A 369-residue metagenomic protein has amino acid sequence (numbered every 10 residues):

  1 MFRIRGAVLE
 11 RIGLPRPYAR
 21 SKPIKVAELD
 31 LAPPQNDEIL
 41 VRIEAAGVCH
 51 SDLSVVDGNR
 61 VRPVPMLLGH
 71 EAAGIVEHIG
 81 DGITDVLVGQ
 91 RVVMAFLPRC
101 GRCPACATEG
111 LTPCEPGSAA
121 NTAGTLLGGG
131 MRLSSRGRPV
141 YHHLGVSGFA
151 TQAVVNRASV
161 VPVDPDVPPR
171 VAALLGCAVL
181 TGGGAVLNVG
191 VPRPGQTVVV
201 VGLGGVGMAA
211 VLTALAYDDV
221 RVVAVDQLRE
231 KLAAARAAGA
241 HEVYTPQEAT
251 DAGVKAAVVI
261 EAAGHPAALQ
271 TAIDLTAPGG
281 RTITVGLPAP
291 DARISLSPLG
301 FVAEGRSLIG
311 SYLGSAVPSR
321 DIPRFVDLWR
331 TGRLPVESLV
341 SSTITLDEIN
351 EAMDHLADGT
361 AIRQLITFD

Functional and structural regions predicted by a protein language model:
M1-A73, H78, S147, T151-V155 (+1 more regions): Short N-terminal strand-loop motif that marks the start of NAD(P)H/FAD-dependent oxidoreductase cofactor-binding domains
M1-F2, Q270, S319-D369: C-terminal hydrophobic helical "lid"/dimerization subdomain of Rossmann-like NAD(P)H-dependent oxidoreductases
L31-A46, V56-A107, T112, A120 (+1 more regions): Glycine-rich beta-strand-centered segment in the early N-terminal region that forms part of a ligand/cofactor-binding
R91, T151-Q152, A158-E248: Mid-domain Rossmann-like dinucleotide-binding core that forms the NAD(H)/NADP(H) cofactor-binding site
F96-A158: Cysteine-cluster motifs in flexible loop/terminal segments that predominantly coordinate metals
T250-V259: A short acidic, Gly/Pro-enriched loop at the edge of an enzyme's catalytic core that lines a small-molecule cofactor
P266-R333, F368-D369: Glycine-rich phosphate-binding loop and adjacent beta-alpha segment of Rossmann(oid) nucleotide-cofactor-binding
